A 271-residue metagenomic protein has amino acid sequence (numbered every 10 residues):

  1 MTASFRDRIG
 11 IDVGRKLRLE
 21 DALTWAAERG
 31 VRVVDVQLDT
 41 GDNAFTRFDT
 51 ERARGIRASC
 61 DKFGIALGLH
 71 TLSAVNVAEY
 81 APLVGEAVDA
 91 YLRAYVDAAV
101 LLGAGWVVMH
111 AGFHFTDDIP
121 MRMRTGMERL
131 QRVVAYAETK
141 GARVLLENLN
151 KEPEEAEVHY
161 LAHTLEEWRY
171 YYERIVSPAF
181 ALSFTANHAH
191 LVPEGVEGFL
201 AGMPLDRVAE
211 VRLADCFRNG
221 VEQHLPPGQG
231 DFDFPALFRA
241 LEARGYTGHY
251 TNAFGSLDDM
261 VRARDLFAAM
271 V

Functional and structural regions predicted by a protein language model:
M1-A104, S177, G198, A268-V271: N-terminal pre-domain/capping segments
M1-R8, K16, E20-A27, G103-G105 (+3 more regions): Histidine-acidic metal/acid-base catalytic patches
R15-L17, L38-T40, S73-V75, A111-F115 (+4 more regions): Active-site-proximal loop/turn and secondary-structure-junction residues that shape catalytic pockets, frequently
L17, D21, S59-I65, A78-A181 (+1 more regions): Active-site acidic/histidine proton-transfer and metal-coordination neighborhood in alpha/beta enzyme cores
N43-R47, E154-A162, Q223: Short, flexible/disordered intra-domain loops and linkers
F48-R52, V84, R122, R129 (+5 more regions): Residues at alpha-helix caps and immediate loop-helix transition turns in enzyme cores, especially N- and C-cap
T50-G64, R129-Y136, F199, D233-A240: Catalytic-core regions built around general acid/base machinery
